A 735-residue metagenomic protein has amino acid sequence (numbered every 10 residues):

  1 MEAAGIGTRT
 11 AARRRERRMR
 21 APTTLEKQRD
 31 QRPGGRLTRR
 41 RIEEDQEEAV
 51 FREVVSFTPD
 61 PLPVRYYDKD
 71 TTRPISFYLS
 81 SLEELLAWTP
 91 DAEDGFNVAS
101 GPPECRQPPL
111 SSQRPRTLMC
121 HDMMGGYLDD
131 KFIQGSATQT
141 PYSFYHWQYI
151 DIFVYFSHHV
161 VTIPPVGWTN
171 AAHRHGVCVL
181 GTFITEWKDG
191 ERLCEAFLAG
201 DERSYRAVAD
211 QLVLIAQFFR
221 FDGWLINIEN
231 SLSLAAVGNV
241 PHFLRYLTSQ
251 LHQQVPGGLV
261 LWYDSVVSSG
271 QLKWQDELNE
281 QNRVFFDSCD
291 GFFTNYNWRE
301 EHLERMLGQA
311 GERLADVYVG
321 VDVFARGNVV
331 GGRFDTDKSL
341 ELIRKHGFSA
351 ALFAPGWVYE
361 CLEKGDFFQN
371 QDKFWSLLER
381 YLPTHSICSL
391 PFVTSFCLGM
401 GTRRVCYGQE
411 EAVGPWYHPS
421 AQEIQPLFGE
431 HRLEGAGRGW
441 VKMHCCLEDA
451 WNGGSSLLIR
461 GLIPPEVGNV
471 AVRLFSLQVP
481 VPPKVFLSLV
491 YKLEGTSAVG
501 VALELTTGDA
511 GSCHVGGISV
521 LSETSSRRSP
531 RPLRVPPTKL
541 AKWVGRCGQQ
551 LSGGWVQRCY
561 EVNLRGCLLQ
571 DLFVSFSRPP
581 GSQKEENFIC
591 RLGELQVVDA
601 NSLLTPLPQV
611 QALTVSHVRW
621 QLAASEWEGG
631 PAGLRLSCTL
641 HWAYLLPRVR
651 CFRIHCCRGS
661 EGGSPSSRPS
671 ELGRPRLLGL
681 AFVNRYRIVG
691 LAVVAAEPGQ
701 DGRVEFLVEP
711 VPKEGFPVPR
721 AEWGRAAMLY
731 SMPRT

Functional and structural regions predicted by a protein language model:
E2, G7-A12, L110-H302: Chitinase-like catalytic core of GlcNAc-active glycosidases
F153, R473-V501, V556-L564, L572-F576 (+2 more regions): Extra-cytoplasmic beta-strand recognition segments
Q253, G257-S268, L272-S488, L493-L505: Substrate-binding and catalytic surfaces of secreted/luminal carbohydrate-active proteins
G429, R438-R473, G511-S552, V556: Short carbohydrate-recognition loop motifs
L489, K539-N601: Extracellular beta-strand ligand-recognition surfaces/modules
W620, W627-V649: Conserved aromatic anchor
L646-N684, E722: Extracellular low-complexity, O-glycosylation-prone stalks/linkers
N684-L729: Beta-strand-rich modules
